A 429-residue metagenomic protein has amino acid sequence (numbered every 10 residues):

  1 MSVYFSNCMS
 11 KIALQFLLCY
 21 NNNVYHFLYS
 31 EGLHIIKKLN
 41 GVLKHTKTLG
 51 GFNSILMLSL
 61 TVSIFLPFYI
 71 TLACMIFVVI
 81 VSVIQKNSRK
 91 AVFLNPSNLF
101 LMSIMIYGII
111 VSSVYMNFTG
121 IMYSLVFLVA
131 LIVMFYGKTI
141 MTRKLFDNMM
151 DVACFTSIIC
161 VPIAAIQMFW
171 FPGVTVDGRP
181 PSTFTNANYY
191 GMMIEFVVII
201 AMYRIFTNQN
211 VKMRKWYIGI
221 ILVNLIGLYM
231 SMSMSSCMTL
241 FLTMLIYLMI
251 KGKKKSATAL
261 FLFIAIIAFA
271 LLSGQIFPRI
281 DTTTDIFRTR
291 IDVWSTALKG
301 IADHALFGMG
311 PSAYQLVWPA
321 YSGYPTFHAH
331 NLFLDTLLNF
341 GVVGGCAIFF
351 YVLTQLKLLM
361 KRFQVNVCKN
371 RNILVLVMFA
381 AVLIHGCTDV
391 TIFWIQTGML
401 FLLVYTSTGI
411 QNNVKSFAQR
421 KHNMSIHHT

Functional and structural regions predicted by a protein language model:
M1-V114, I140-D147, D151-C154, R204-M213 (+3 more regions): Transmembrane signal-anchor hairpin modules in multi-pass inner-membrane enzymes, especially those that act on
E31, V83-R89, V211-W216, K254 (+2 more regions): Hydrophobic transmembrane alpha-helices and their immediate junctions
M75-S82, L374-T429: Transmembrane alpha-helices of multi-pass inner-membrane enzymes
N98-I109, M116-T139, V152, S157 (+2 more regions): Aromatic-anchored transmembrane helix interface
D147-T175, T185-K251, T354-K361, A380-L383: Alpha-helical transmembrane segments of multi-pass inner-membrane proteins
P162, L248-I286, S295-D303, P311: A membrane-periplasm/extracellular boundary helix in multi-pass inner-membrane enzymes that assemble envelope glycans
L225, M230, S295, P325-L359 (+1 more regions): A conserved mid-to-late transmembrane alpha helix and its immediate loop/hinge that forms the functional core
T284-S295, K299-D303, F307-F340: Long extracytoplasmic/lumenal interhelical loops at the membrane interface of multi-pass membrane proteins
